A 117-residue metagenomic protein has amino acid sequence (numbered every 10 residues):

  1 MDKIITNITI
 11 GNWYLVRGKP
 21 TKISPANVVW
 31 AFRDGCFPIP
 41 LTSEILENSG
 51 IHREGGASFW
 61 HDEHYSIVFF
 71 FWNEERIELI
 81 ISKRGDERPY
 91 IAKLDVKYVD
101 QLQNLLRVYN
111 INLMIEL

Functional and structural regions predicted by a protein language model:
M1-I8: Mixed-charge, Lys/Arg-rich low-complexity intrinsically disordered regions
T9, W13, S43-I45: Conserved short "hinge" loops at termini or chain/domain junctions
W13, G18-W30: Short beta-strand-centered aromatic/proline hotspots
N27-P40: Short, structured interface segments
P40-R53: Amphipathic alpha-helical segments
G50-E75: Amphipathic, interaction-prone secondary-structure segments
F70-V96: Intrinsically disordered, low-complexity regulatory segments enriched in Ser/Thr/Pro and charged residues
R88-L117: Ampiphathic alpha-helical segments that act as solvent-exposed interaction surfaces
